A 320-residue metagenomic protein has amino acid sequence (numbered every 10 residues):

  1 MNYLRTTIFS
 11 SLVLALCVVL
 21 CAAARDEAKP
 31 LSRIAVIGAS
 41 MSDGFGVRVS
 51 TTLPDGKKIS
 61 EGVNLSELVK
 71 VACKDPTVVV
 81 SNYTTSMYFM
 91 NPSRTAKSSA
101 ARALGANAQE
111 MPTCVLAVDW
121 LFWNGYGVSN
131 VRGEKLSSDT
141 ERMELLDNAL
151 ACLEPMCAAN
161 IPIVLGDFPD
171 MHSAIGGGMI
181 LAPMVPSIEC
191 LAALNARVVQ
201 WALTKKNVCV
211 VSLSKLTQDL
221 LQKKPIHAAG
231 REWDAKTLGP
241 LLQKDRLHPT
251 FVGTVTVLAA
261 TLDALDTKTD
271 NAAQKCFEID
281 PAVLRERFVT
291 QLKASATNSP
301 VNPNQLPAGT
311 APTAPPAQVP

Functional and structural regions predicted by a protein language model:
M1-R5: N-terminal secretory signal peptides that target proteins for export/translocation
S10-V19: Bacterial N-terminal signal peptides
V19-K29: Bacterial Sec-dependent signal peptides at the C-terminal "C-region" and cleavage site
K29-R33, Q200-V211, L216-P320: Conserved catalytic region of serine esterases and O-acyltransferases that act on ester linkages in lipids
K29-V36, M41-D147, C276-V319: Conserved SGNH/GDSL esterase-like catalytic core that processes O-acyl groups on lipids and polysaccharides
G44-G46, N124-N130, F168, H172-G177 (+2 more regions): Short acidic/His/Gly/Ser-rich catalytic and metal-binding motifs that mark active-site loops of diverse hydrolases
L68-P76, A151-V164, L194-V211, T261-A264: A structural motif corresponding to the C-terminal end of an alpha-helix and its immediate exit/capping segment
S173-K215, F251: Substrate-gating cap/lid alpha-helix
